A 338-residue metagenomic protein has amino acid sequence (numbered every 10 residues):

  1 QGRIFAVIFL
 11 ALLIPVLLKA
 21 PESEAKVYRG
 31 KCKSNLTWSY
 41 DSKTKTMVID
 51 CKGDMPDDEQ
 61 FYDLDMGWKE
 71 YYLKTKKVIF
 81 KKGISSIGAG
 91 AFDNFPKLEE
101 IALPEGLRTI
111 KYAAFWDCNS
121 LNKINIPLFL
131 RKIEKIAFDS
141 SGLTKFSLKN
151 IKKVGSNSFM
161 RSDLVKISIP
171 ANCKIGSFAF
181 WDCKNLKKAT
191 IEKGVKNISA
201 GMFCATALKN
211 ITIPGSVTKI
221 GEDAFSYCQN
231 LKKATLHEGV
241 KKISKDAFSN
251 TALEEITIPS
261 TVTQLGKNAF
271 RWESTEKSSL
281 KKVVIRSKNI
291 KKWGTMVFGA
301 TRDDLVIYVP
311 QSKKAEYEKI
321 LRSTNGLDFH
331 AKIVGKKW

Functional and structural regions predicted by a protein language model:
V7-V16: Bacterial N-terminal signal peptides
L17-Y28: Sec-dependent signal peptide cleavage junction
K26-K77: N-terminal segments that cap or nucleate solenoid repeat domains
Y28-G30, W116, A171, W181 (+1 more regions): Secreted/extracellular small peptides and ectodomain modules produced from precursors
T46-D54, Y72-S86, P96-T109, N119-K132 (+9 more regions): Structural signature of tandem-repeat unit edges
G88-A91, Y112-W116, E134-A137, G155-S158 (+6 more regions): Consensus positions within tandem repeat domains that build extended binding/scaffold surfaces
Y317-R322: Short, surface-exposed terminal/edge motifs of secreted or surface/virion proteins that either
